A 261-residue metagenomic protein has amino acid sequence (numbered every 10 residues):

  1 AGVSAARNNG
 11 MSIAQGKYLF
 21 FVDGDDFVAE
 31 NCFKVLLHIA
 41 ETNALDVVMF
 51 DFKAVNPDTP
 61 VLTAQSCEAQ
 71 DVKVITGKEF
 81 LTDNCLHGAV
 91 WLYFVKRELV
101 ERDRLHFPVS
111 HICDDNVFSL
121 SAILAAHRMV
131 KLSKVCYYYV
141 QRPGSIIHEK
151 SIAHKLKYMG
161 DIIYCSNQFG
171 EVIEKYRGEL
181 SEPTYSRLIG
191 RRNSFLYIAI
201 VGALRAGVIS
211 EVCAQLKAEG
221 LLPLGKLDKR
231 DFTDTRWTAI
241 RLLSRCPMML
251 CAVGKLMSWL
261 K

Functional and structural regions predicted by a protein language model:
A1-Y164, E171, K175: Nucleotide-sugar donor-binding/catalytic module of glycosyltransferases that assemble extracellular/cell-envelope
S4, L188-I189, T238: Short alpha-helical segments used as structural interaction elements across diverse proteins
I162, L188, I209-C213: Hydrophobic packing residues in well-ordered alpha-helices of helical domains and bundles
S166-F169, L196: Non-transmembrane amphipathic alpha-helical segments
K175, I198-G202: Positions within ordered alpha-helical repeat solenoids
K175-Y185: Flexible helix-coil transition and linker loops at the boundaries of alpha-helical arrays
I189-I198: Amphipathic alpha-helical repeat scaffolds of TPR domains
G202-K261: Membrane-interface aromatic/basic loop that binds lipid-linked glycans or pyrophosphate carriers, typified by
